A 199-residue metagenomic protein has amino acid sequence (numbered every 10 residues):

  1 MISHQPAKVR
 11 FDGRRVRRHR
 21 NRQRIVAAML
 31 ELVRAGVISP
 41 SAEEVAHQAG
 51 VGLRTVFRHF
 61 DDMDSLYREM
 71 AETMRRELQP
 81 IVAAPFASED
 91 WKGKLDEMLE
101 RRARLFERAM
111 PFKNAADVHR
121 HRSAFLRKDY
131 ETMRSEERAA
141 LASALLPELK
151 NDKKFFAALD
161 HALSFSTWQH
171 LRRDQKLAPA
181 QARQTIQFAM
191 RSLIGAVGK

Functional and structural regions predicted by a protein language model:
M1-S39, E43-Q48, S65: Basic, helix-initiating cap at the start of DNA-binding domains
E31-P40, H47, R68-M98: Amphipathic alpha-helical linker/stalk segments
E43-E44, R54, D64, Q169: Residues within the helices of the helix-turn-helix
G50-F60: Short hydrophobic/aromatic patch on the recognition helix
E72, R76, K92-H119, K128: Helical hydrophobic small-molecule/effector-binding pocket
R104, R108, N114, R122-A157 (+1 more regions): Amphipathic alpha-helical packing segments from all-alpha helical-bundle domains
F156-P179, S192-K199: Amphipathic C-terminal alpha-helical segment
